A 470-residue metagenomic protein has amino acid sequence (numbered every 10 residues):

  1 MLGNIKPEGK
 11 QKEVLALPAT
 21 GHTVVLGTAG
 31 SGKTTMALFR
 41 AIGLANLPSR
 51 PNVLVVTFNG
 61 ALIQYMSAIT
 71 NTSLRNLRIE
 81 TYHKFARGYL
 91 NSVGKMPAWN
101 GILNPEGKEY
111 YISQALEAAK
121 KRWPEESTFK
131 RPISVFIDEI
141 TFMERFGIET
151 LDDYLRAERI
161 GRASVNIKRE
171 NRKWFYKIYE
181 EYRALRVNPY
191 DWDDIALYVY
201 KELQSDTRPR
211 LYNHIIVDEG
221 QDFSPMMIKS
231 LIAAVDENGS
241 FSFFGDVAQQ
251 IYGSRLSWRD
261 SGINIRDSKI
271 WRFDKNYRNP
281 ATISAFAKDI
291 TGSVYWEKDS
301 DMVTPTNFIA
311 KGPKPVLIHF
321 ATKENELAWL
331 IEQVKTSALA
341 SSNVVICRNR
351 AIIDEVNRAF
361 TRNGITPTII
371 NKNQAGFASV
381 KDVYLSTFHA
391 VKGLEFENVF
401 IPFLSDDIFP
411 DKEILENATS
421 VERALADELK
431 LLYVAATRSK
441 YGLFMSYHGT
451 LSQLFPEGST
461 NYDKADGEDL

Functional and structural regions predicted by a protein language model:
N4, G9, E13, T23-L54 (+12 more regions): Conserved helicase motor core of SF1/SF2 NTP-dependent helicases
T28-A29, L151-E158, P189-L197: Short coil/turn segments at secondary-structure boundaries
L47-V187: A basic/glycine-biased coupling hinge at the interface between accessory DNA-binding modules
I133-M143, I160-S164, V199-K201, T304-I318: Amphipathic alpha-helical surface "interface" segments used for docking/oligomerization or membrane association within
